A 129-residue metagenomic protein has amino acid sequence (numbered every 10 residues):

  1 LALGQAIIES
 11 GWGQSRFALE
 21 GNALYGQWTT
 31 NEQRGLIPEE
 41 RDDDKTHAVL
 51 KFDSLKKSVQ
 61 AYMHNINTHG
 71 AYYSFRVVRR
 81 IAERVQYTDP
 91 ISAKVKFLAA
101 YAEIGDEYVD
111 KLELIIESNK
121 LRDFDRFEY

Functional and structural regions predicted by a protein language model:
L1-L3, I8-Y129: Catalytic cores of secreted/periplasmic lytic hydrolases that degrade extracellular macromolecules
